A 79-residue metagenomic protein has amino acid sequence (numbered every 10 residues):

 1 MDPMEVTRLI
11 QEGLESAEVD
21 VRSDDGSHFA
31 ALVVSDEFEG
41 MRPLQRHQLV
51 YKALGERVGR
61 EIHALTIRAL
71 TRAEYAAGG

Functional and structural regions predicted by a protein language model:
M1-E5, G26-P43, E56, H63: Conserved N-terminal glycine/acidic-rich loop preference
M1-G26: N-terminal first-folded block
V6, V19-V21, V33-V34, V50 (+1 more regions): Extended aliphatic helical segments
R8, H28, G40, Y51 (+1 more regions): A broad, structure-centric signal for solvent-exposed, well-ordered loop/edge residues that line or flank functional
R22, L32, R68-L70: Solvent-exposed beta-strand sheet faces enriched in polar/charged residues
R46-H47: Compact, glycine-rich, soluble single-domain proteins
Y51-G79: C-terminal structural segments of small proteins and small subunits
